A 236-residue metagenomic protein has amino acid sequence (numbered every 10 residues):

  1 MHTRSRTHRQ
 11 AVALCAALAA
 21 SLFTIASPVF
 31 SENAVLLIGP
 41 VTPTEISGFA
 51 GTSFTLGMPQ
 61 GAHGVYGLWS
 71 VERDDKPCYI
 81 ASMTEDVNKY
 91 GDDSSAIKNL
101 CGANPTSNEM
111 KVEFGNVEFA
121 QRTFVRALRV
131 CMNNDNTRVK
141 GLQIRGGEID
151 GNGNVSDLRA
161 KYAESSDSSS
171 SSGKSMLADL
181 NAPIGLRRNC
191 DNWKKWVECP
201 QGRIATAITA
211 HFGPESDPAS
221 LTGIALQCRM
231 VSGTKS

Functional and structural regions predicted by a protein language model:
H2-A16: Bacterial N-terminal signal peptides that target proteins for export
R6, Q10, S27-P28, E164: Intrinsically disordered, low-complexity repeat segments enriched in small/polar residues
A13-I25: Bacterial N-terminal signal peptides
F30-S236: Lectin-type carbohydrate-recognition ectodomains
